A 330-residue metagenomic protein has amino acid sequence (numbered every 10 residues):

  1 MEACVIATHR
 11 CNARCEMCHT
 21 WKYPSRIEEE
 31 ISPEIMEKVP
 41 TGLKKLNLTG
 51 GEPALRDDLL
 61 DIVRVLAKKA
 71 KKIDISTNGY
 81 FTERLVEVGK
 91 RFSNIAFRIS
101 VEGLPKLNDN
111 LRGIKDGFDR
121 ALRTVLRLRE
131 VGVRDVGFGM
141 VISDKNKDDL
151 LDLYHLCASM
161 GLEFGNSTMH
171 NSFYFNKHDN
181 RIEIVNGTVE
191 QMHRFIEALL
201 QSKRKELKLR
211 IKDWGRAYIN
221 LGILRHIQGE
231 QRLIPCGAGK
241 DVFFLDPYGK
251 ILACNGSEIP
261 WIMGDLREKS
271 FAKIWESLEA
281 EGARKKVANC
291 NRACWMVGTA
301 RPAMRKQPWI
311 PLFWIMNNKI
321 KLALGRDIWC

Functional and structural regions predicted by a protein language model:
M1-I6, I219-R225, I274-R284: Short, intrinsically disordered, charge-biased short linear motifs at domain edges
M1-I95, F173, Q307, D327-C330: Conserved alpha-helical substructure of the radical SAM core
V5, H9-N12, E230, R284 (+1 more regions): Processing junctions and N-termini across compartments
A7, L85, I99, C157 (+2 more regions): Generic structural signal for small/hydrophobic residues in well-ordered secondary structure, especially within
M17, W21-P24, V242, P260 (+2 more regions): Secreted/processed peptides and extracellular or luminal domains of membrane proteins
E29, K69, I95-E102, K106 (+3 more regions): Radical SAM enzyme [4Fe-4S]-AdoMet core and its adjacent flexible, acidic and glycine-rich loops/tails across
M36-E37, L60-R64, V86-G89, L122-V125 (+3 more regions): Short amphipathic alpha-helical segments and helix-helix/interface helices
L233, K250-C330: Flexible mid-to-C-terminal extensions adjoining Fe-S/redox cofactors in radical SAM and related proteins
